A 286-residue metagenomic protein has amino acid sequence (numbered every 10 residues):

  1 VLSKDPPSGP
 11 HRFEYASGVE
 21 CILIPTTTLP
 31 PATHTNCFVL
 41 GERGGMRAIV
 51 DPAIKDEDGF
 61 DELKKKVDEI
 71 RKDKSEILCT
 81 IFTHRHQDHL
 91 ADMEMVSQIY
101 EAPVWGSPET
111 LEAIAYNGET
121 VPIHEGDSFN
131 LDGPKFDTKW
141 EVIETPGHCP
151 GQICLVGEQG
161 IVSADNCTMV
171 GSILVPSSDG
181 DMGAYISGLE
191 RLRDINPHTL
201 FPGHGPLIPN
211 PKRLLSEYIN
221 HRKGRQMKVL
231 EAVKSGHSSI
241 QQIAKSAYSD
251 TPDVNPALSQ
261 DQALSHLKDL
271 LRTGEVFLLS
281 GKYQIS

Functional and structural regions predicted by a protein language model:
V1, P6, E231-S286: C-terminal regulatory/interaction regions
V1-K4, G18, A113-A115, V121 (+2 more regions): Glycine/proline-rich low-complexity segments that form flexible loops, beta-turns, and polyproline
P10-D68, C154-N166: Conserved beta-strand hairpin/beta-sheet module of binuclear metal-dependent hydrolase folds, prominently
S17-I24, E109-T110, F136-W140: Short Pro/Gly-enriched beta-strand edge/turn motifs at strand-loop
T33, I54-T138: Active-site HxH/HxHxD metal-binding segment of metal-dependent hydrolases
L40, L63, H204, V229 (+1 more regions): Residue-level signal for inorganic ion chemistry
R47-I49, I54-E57, S128, P134-K228: Metallo-beta-lactamase
L63, L90, Y185, L189 (+1 more regions): Aromatic/hydrophobic pocket-lining residues that form the small-molecule binding cavity in soluble enzyme cores
